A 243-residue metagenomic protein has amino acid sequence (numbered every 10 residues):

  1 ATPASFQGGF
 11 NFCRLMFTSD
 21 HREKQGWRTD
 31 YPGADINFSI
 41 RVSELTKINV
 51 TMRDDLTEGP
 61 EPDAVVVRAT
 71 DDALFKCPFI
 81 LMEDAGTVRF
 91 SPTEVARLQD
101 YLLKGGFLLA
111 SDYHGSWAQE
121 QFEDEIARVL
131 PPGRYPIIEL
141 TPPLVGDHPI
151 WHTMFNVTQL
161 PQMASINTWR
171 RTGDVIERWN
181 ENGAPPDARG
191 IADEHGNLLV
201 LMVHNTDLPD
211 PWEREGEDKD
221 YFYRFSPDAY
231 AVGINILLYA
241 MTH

Functional and structural regions predicted by a protein language model:
A1-F79, A85-G86, D207-D210, R214-H243: Aromatic-Pro/Gly-enriched surface loop or interdomain linker that acts as a lid/target-recognition segment
P3-G8, D71-K76, Y101-L103, P131 (+1 more regions): Extracellular/periplasmic catalytic domains that process cell-envelope and extracellular macromolecules
F12, L74-Q119: Short alpha-beta junction capping motif
E23, A118-E213, F225, Y230: An acidic, glycine-rich "communication" segment
A34, F38, E94-R97, A118-I126 (+1 more regions): Stable alpha-helical elements in mature extracytoplasmic
K47, G106, A127-P131, M241: Hydrophobic/aromatic-lined pockets within catalytic cores
I48-V67, A110-H114, G133-L144: Surface-exposed patches in mature extracellular/periplasmic domains of secreted proteins
E61-A69, S91-R97, A184-D187: Alpha-helical scaffolding within the catalytic cores of extracellular/periplasmic polymer-degrading hydrolases
